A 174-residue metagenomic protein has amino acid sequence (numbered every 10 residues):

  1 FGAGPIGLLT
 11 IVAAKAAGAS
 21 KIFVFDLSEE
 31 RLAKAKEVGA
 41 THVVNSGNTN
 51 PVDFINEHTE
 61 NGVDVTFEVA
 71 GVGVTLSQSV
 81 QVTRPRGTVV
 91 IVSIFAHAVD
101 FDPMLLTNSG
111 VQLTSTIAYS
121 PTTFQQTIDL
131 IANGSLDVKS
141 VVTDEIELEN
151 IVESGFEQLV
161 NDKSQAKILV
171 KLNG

Functional and structural regions predicted by a protein language model:
F1-T49, D53: Mid-domain Rossmann-like dinucleotide-binding core that forms the NAD(H)/NADP(H) cofactor-binding site
L27-S28, F95, Y119: Residues in the short beta-alpha loop(s) of Rossmann-like NAD(P)-binding domains
D53-T66: A short acidic, Gly/Pro-enriched loop at the edge of an enzyme's catalytic core that lines a small-molecule cofactor
V65-V69, L172: Short, well-ordered coil/turn residues at beta-beta hairpins and beta-strand->alpha-helix junctions within
G73, S77-Q81, P121, Q125-G174: C-terminal hydrophobic helical "lid"/dimerization subdomain of Rossmann-like NAD(P)H-dependent oxidoreductases
T83-P85: Helix-to-beta-strand junctions that scaffold the AdoMet/dcAdoMet cofactor pocket in Class I SAM-dependent enzymes
G87-T88, Q112: Short glycine-centered segments of the SAM/dcSAM-binding site in methyltransferase folds
S93-G110, T122, Q126-D129: Rossmann-fold NAD(P)-binding glycine/threonine-rich loop
